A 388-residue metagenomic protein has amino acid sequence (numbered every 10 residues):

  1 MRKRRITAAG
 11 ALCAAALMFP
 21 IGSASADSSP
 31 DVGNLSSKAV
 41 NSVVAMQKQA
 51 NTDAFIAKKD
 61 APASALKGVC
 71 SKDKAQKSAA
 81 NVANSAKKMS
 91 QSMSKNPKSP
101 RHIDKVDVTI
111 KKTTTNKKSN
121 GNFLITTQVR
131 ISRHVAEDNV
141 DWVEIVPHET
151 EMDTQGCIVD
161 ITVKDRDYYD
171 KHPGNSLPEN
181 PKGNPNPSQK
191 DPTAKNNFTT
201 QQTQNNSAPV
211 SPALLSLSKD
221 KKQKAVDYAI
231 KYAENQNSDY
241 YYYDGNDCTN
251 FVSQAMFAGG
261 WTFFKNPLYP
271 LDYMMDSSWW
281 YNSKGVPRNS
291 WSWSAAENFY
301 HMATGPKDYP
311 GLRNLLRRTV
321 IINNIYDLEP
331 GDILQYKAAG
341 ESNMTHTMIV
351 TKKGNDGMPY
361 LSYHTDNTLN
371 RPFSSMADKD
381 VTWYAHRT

Functional and structural regions predicted by a protein language model:
M1-A26: Secretory targeting and sorting signals
S28-K95, Y240, M256-A258: Core segments of small alpha/beta cavity-forming domains
K88-V135: Surface-exposed, charged secondary-structure patches
P100-I103, T109-T114, S132-H134, P173-P178 (+2 more regions): Glycine-rich, aromatic-bearing surface loops/beta-hairpins
T113-F123, M152-C157, I325, G354-D356: A short, structured loop/turn motif at beta-sheet edges
G121-Q223: Non-catalytic propeptide/linker segments at domain boundaries
T199-W291: N-terminal capping segments
S278-P359: ...with weaker cross-activation on analogous glycine-rich loops/strands in unrelated enzymes
